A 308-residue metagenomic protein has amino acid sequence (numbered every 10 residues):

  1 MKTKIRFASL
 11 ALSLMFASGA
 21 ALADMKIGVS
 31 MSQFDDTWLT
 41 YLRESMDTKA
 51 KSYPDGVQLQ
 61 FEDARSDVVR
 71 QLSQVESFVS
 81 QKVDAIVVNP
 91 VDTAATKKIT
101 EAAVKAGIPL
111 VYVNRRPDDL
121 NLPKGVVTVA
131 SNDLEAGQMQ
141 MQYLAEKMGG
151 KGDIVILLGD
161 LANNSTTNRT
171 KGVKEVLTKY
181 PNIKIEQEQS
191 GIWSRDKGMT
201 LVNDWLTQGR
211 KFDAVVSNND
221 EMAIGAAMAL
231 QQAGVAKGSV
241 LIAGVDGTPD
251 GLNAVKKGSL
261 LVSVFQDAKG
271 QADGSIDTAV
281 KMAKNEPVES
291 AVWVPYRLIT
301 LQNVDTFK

Functional and structural regions predicted by a protein language model:
M1-A23: Gram-negative bacterial Sec-dependent N-terminal signal peptides
A21-K308: A residue-level marker of the well-folded mature domains of exported/periplasmic proteins
